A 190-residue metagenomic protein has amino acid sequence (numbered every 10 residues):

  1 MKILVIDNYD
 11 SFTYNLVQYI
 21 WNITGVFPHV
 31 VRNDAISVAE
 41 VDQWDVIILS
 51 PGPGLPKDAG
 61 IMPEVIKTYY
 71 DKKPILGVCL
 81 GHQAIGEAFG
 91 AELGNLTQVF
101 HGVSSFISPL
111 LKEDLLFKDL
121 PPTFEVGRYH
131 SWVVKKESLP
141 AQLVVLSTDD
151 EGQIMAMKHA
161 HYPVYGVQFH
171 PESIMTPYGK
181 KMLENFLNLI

Functional and structural regions predicted by a protein language model:
M1-L4: Extreme N-terminal starter segment of soluble prokaryotic enzymes
V17-V26: Two-component/phosphorelay signaling modules centered on CheY-like receiver
V26-A35: A short beta-strand-loop structural module common to alpha/beta enzyme folds
I36-W44: Short amphipathic alpha-helix with an adjacent loop that forms part of the alpha/beta core around
W44-D114, K118-D119, E125, L183-N185: Cysteine-nucleophile active-site neighborhood
E113-H161: Catalytic beta-strand/loop cores that center a nucleophilic Ser/Cys/Thr and support acyl-enzyme chemistry
T123, G166-P177: Phosphate-binding/catalytic loops
I174-I190: Acyltransferase
